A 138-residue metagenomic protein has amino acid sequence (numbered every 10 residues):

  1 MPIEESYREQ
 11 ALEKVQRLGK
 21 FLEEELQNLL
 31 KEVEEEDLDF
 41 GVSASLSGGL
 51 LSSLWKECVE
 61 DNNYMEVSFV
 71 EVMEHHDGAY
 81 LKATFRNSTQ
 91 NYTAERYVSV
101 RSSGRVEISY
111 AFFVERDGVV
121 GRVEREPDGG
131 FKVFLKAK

Functional and structural regions predicted by a protein language model:
M1-W55: N-terminal trafficking/processing presequences and adjacent post-cleavage segments of proteins routed to secretion
R17, E36, M65, P127-G130: N-terminal leader/targeting signatures
G41-E124: Acidic, low-complexity, intrinsically disordered interaction modules
V119-K138: Acidic, proline/glycine-rich low-complexity IDRs
